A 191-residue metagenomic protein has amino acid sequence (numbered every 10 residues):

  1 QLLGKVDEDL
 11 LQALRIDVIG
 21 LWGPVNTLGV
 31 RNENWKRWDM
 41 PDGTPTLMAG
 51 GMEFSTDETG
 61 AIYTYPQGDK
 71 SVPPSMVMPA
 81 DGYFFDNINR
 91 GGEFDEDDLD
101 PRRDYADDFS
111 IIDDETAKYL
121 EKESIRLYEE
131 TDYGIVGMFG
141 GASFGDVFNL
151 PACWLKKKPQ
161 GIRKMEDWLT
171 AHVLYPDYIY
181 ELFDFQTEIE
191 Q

Functional and structural regions predicted by a protein language model:
Q1-Q191: Catalytic cores of TIM-barrel enzymes
